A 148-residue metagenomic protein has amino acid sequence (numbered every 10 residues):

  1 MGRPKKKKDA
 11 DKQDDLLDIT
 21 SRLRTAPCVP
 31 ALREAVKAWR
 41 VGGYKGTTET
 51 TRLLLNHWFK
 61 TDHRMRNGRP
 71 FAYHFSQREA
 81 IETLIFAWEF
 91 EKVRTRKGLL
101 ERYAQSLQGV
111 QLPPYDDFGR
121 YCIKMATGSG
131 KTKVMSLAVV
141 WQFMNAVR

Functional and structural regions predicted by a protein language model:
M1-A72: N-terminal accessory nucleic-acid engagement/regulatory domains that precede and modulate ATP-driven motor cores
R40-K124: Conserved pre-motif I regulatory segment
T83-I85, K133-R148: Walker A/P-loop NTP-binding motif
S129-G130: ATP-binding Walker
